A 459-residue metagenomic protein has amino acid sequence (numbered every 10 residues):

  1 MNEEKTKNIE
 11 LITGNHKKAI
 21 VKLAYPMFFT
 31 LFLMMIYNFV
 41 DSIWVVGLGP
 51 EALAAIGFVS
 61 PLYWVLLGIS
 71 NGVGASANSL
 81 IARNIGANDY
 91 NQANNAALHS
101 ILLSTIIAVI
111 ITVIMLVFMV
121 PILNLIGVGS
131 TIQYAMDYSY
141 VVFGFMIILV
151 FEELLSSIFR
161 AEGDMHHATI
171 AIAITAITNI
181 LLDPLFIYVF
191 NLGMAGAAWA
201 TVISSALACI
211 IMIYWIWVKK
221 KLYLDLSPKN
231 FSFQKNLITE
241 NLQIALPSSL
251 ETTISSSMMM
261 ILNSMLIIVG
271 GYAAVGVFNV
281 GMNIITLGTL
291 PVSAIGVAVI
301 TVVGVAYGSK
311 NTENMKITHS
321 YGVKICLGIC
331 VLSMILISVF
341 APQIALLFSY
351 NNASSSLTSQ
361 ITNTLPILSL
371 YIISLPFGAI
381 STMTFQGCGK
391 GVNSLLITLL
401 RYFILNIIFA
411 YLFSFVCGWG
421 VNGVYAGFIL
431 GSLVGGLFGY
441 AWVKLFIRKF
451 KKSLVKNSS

Functional and structural regions predicted by a protein language model:
M1-A24, I81-I147, N191-L246, V303-Y371 (+1 more regions): Short alpha-helical transmembrane segments in multi-pass integral membrane proteins
L11-I43, G47-L48, P61-S76, L80 (+6 more regions): N-terminal transmembrane alpha-helices
K22-D41, V141, T175, S204-A208 (+4 more regions): Transmembrane helical elements of multi-pass membrane transporters/channels
Y25, F29, V59-L62, L102-I106 (+15 more regions): Hydrophobic residues within alpha-helical transmembrane segments of multi-pass solute transporters/permease subunits
F32, I36-A54, L123-G129, L185-L192 (+5 more regions): Helix-terminus/linker motif at the lipid-water interface of multi-pass membrane proteins
P50-P61, A135, S139, A198 (+3 more regions): Small-residue hotspots at the loop-to-helix junctions and early N-terminal turns of transmembrane alpha-helices
L53-V113, L149-A168, V277-A341, L375-I397: Small-residue-rich hydrophobic transmembrane alpha-helices
G74, V142-R160, A168-N179, A197-M212 (+5 more regions): Short runs within selected transmembrane alpha-helices of multi-pass transporters and secretion channels
